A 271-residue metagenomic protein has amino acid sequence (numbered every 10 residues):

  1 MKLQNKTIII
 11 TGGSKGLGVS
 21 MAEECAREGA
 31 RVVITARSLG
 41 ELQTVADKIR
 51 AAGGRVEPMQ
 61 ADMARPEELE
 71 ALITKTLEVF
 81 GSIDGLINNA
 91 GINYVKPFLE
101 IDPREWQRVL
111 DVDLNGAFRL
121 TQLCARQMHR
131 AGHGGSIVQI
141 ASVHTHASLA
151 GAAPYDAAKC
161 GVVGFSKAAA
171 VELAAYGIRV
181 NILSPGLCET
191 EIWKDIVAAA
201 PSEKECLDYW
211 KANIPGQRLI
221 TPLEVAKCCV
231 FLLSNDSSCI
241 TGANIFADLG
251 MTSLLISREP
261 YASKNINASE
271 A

Functional and structural regions predicted by a protein language model:
G12-G16: Conserved glycine-rich cofactor-binding loop
P97-F98, D102-L110, W210: Substrate-binding pocket helix/loop in short-chain dehydrogenase/reductase
T121, A158, S166: Active-site helix of classical SDR
R126, V171-A175, S238: Alpha-helical segment proximal to the catalytic Tyr-Lys
S142: Residue(s) in the substrate-gating loop at a strand-loop-helix junction that position the organic substrate next
R218-A247: C-terminal substrate-recognition "lid" of short-chain dehydrogenase/reductases
V230, T241-A271: Short C-terminal tail/terminal secondary-structure segment of NAD(P)H-dependent dehydrogenase/reductase domains
